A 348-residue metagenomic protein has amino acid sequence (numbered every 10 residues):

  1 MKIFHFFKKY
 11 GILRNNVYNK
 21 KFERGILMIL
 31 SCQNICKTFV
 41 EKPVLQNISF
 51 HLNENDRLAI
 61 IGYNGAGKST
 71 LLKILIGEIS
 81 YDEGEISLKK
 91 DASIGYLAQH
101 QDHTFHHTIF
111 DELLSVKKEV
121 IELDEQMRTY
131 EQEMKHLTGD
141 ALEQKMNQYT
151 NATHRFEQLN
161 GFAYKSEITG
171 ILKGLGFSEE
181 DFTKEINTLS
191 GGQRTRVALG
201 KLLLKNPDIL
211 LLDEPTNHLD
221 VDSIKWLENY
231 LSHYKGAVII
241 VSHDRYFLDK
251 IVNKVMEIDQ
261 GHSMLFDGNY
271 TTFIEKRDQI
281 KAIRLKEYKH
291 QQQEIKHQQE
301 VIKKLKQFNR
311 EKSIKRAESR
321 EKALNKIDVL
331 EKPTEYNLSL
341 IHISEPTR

Functional and structural regions predicted by a protein language model:
F4-Y288, S344, R348: ABC ATP-binding cassette signature C-motif
M146-K165, S178, K281-S344, R348: Flexible nucleotide-interacting loop at or near the entrance of a catalytic core
